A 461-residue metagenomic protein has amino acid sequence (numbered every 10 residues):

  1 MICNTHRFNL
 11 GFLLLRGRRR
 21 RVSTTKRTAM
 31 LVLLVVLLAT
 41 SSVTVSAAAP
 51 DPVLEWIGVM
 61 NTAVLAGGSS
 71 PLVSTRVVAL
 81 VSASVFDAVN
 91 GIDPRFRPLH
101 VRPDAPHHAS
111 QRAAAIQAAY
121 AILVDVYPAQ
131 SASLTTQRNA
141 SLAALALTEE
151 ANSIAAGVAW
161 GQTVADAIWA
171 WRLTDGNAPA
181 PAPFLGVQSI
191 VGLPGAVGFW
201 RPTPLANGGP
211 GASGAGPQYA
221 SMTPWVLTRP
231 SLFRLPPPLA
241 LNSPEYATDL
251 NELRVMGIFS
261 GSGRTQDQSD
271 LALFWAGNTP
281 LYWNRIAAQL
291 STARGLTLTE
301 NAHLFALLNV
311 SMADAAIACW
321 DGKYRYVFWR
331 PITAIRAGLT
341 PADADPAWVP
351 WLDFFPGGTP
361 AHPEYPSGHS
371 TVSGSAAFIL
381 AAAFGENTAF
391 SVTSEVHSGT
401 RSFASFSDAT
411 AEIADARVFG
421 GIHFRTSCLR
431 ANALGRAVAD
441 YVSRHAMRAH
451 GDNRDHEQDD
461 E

Functional and structural regions predicted by a protein language model:
M1-T25: N-terminal secretory signal peptides that target proteins for export/translocation
L10, V35, S373, D460: Alpha-helical and His/Cys-centered functional microenvironments
L15-R16, S41-S42, A146: Short, flexible coil/linker elements and helix-boundary hinge sites characteristic of intrinsically disordered
T25-K26, Q111: Structural motif marking the loop-to-transmembrane transition
A29-S41: Bacterial N-terminal signal peptides
V43-A47: Sec/Tat signal peptide C-region and signal peptidase I cleavage site
A48-N453: Acidic/polar surface patches and capping/hinge elements
D452-E461: Glycine- and aromatic-enriched low-complexity segments, predominantly in secreted/extracellular proteins and matrices
